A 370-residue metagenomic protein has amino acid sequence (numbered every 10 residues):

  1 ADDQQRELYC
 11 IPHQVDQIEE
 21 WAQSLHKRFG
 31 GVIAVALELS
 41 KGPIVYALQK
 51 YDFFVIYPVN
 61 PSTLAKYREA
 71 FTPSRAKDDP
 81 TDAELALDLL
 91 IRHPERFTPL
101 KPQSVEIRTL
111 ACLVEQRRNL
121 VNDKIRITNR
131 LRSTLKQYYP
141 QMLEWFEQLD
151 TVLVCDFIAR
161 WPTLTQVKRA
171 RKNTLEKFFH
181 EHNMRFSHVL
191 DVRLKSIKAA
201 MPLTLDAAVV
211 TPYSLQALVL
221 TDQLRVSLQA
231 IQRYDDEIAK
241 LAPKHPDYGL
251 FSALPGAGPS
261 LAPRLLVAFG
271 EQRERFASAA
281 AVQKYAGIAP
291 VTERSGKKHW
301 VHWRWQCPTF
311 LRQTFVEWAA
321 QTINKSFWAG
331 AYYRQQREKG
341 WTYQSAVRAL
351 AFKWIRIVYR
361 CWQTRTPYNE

Functional and structural regions predicted by a protein language model:
A1-E370: A detector of single, family-specific signature residues that are central to catalytic or substrate-handling motifs
